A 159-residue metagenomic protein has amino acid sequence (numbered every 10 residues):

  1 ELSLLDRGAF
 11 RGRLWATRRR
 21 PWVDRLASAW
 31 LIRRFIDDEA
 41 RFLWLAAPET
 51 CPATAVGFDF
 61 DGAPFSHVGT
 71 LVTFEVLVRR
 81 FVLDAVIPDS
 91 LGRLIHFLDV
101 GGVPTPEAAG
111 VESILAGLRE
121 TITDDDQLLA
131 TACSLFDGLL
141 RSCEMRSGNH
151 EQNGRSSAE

Functional and structural regions predicted by a protein language model:
E1-W22, H96-G101, T105-N153: Active-site helix-to-loop segments that bind/position phosphate- or nucleotide-bearing substrates and donors across
L2-P106: Polyanion-binding interface signature
G154-E159: Glycine-rich, aromatic-bearing surface loops/beta-hairpins
